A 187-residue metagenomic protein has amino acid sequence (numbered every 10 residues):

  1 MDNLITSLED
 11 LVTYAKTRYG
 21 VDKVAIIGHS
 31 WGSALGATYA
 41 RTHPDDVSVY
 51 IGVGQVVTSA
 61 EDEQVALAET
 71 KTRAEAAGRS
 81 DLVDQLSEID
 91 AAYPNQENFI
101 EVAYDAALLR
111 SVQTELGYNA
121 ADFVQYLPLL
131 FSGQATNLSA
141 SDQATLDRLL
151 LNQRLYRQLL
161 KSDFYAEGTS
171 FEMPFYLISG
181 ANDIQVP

Functional and structural regions predicted by a protein language model:
N3-K23: Conserved acidic catalytic loop of the alpha/beta-hydrolase fold
I27-G32, G36: Gly/Ala-rich beta-loop-alpha elbow adjacent to hydrolase catalytic centers
A34, D45-Y93: A catalytic-pocket lid/entrance helix-loop region that shapes and gates access to the active site across common
Y39-A40: Aromatic pocket-lining residues of Rossmann-like dinucleotide-binding sites
A77-E167, M173: Alpha/beta-hydrolase
F171, L177-S179: Short beta-strand/loop motif that positions the catalytic acidic residue of the alpha/beta-hydrolase fold
I184-P187: Conserved alpha/beta-hydrolase "acid-adjacent" motif
